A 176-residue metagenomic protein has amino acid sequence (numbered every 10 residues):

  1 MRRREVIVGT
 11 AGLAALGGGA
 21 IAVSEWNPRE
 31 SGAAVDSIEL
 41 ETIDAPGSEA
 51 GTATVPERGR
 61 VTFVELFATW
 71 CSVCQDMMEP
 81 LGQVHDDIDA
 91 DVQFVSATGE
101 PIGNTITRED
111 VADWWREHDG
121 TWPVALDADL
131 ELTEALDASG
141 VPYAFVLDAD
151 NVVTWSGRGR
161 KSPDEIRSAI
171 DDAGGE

Functional and structural regions predicted by a protein language model:
M1-A45, E176: N-terminal targeting signals for export/organelle localization
S37-V61: A short beta-strand-turn-helix
F63-V64, F94: Hydrophobic beta-strand anchors of alpha/beta hydrolase catalytic cores
E65-C71, G99-E100: Aromatic-flanked redox-active Cys/Sec active sites in thiol-based oxidoreductases, especially the WC-centered
C71-C74, A144: The canonical Cys-X-X-Cys-His
Q75-H118, D129-E134: Structural microenvironment flanking redox-active thiols in thiol-disulfide oxidoreductases
A112-D150: Short, internal strand/loop/helix patches that form the active-site neighborhood or redox-interaction surface
V146-E176: Thiol-/selenol-based redox modules, centered on thioredoxin-like and closely related oxidoreductase domains
